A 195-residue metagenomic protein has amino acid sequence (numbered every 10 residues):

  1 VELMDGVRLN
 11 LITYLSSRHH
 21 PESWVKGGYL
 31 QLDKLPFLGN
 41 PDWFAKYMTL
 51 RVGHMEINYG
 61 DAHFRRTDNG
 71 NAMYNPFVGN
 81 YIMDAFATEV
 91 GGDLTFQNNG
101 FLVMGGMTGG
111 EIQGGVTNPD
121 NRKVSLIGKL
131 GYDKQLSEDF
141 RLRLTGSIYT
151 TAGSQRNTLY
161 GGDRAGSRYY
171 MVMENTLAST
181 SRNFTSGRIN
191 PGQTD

Functional and structural regions predicted by a protein language model:
V1-Q113, D120-I127, G131-E138, R143 (+1 more regions): Outer membrane beta-barrel
G114-D195: Surface-exposed beta-loop-beta
